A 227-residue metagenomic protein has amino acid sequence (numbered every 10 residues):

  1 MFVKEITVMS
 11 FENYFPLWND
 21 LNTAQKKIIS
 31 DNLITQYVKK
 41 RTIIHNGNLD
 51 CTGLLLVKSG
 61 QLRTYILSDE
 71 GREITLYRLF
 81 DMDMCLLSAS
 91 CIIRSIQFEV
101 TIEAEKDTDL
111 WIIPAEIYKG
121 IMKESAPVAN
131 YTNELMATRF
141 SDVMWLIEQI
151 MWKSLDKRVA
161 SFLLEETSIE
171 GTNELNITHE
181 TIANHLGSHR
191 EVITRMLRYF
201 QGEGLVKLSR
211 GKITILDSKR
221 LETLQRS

Functional and structural regions predicted by a protein language model:
M1-K39, L79, A89-I93: Cyclic nucleotide-binding regulatory module and flanking cytosolic helices
I34, I43, Q61-I66, M84 (+1 more regions): Short beta-strand segments in beta-sandwich/barrel cores
I44-L49: Short phosphate-coordinating micro-motif centered on Lys-Gly-acidic
T52-Y65, F80-M82: Glycine- and acidic-residue-biased ligand/ion/polar-headgroup-sensing regions
D69-L76: Short alpha-helix-to-loop micro-motif enriched in aromatics/charged/Gly
Y77-N133: Cyclic-nucleotide recognition modules
E105, K123-S188: Polybasic "coupling" helices that flank or enter modular domains
L155, L164-S227: Phosphate-/nucleic-acid-contacting segments
